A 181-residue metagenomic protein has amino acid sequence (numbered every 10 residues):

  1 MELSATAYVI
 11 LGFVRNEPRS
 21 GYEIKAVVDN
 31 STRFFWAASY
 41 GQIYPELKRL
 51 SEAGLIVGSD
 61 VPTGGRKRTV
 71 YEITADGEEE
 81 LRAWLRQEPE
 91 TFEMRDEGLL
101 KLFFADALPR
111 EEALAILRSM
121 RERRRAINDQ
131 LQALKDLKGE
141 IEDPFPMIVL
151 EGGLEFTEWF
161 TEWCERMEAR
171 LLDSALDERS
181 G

Functional and structural regions predicted by a protein language model:
M1-E93: Basic helix-turn-helix/winged-helix DNA-binding cores and closely related short helical interaction motifs
S39, A113, E142-P146: Residue-level recognition of alpha-helical structural elements
A83-Q130: Amphipathic alpha-helical dimerization/coiled-coil segments that flank or bridge DNA-binding/regulatory modules
Q132-L150: Acidic interhelical loop/turn segments
T157-R170: Amphipathic alpha-helical coiled-coil segments
L172-G181: Long amphipathic alpha-helical coiled-coil segments
